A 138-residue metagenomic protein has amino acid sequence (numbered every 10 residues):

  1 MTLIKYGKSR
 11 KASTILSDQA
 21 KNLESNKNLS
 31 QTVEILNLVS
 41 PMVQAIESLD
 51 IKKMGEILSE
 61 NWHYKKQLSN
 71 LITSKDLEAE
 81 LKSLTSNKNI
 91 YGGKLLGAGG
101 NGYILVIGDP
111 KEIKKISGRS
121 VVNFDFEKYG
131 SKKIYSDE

Functional and structural regions predicted by a protein language model:
M1-K94, L105-E138: C-terminal nucleotide
N101: Glycine-rich active-site/cofactor-binding loop and its immediate structural neighborhood
